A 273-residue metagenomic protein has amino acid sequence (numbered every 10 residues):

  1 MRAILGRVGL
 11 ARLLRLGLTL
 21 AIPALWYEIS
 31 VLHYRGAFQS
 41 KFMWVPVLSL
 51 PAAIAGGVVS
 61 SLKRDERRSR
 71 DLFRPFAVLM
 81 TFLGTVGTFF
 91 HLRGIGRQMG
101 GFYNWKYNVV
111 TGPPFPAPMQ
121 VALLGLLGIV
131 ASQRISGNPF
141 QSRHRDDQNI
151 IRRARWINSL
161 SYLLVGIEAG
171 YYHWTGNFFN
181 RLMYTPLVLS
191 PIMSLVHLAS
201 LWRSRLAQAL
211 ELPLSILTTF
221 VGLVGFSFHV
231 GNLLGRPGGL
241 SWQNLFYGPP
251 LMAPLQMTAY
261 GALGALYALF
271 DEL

Functional and structural regions predicted by a protein language model:
R2-R12, Y34-A37, K41, S61-D71 (+4 more regions): Juxtamembrane loop-transmembrane helix junctions in multi-pass integral membrane proteins, especially the extracellular
V8, N104-M119, W242-M257: Short aromatic-rich membrane-water interface segments that cap or initiate transmembrane helices in multi-pass membrane
A11, S30-L50, H173-L189: Transmembrane alpha-helix entry/boundary detector in multi-pass membrane proteins
T19-A24, M43-V58, F82, S159 (+3 more regions): Core segments of alpha-helical transmembrane spans in multipass integral membrane proteins
Y27-R35, L62-K63, L92-G100, I167-G176 (+1 more regions): Juxtamembrane "helix-exit" motif on the non-cytosolic side of transmembrane helices
L48-V58, F115-R134, V188-A199, L251-D271: Hydrophobic cores of alpha-helical transmembrane segments in multi-pass inner/ER membrane proteins, independent
R70-F73, F90-L124, G128-N149: Membrane-interface helix-loop-helix junctions at boundaries between adjacent transmembrane segments
L79-R97, F220-G235: C-terminal TM-helix exit segments that contain a strictly Trp-centered aromatic cap at the helix terminus
